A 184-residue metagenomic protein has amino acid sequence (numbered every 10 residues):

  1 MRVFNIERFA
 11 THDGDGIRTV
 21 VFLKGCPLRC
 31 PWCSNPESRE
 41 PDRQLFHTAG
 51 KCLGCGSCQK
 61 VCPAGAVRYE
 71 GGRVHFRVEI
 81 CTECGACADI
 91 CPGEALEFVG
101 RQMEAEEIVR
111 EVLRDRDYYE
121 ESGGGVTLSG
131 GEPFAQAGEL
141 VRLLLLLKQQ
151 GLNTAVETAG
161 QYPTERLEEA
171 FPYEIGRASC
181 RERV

Functional and structural regions predicted by a protein language model:
M1-R2, M103: Primarily extracellular surface-attachment and macromolecule-engagement regions
V3-S57, V74-E83: N-terminal pre-triad scaffold of radical SAM enzymes
V21, C30, E132, V156 (+1 more regions): Conserved, mostly hydrophobic/aromatic
P27, G160-Y162, R183: Short, flexible active-site-adjacent loop segments at beta-strand->alpha-helix junctions, enriched in small/polar
E40-V156, G160-F171: Conserved Radical SAM active-site core
I175-V184: Residue-level detector of conserved catalytic or cofactor/ligand-binding positions in enzyme active sites
